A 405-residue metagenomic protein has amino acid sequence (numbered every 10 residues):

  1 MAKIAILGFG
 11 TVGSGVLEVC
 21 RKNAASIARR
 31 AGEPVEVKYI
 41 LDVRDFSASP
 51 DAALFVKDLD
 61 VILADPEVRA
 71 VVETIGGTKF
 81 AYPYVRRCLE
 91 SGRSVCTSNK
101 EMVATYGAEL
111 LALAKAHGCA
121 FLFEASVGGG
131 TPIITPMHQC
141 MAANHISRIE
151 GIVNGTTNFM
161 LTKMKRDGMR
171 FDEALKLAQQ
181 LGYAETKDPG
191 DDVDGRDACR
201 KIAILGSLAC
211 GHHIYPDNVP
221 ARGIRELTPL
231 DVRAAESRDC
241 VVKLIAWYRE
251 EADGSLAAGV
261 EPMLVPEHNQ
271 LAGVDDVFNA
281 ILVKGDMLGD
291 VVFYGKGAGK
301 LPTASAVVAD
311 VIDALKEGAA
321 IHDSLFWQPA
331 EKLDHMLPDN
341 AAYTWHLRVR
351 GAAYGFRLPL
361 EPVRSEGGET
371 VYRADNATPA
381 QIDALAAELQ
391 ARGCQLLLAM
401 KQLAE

Functional and structural regions predicted by a protein language model:
M1-S91: N-terminal glycine-/serine-/threonine-rich beta1-alpha1-beta2 phosphate-ribose binding loop of Rossmann-like
L7, T11, G15, V35 (+15 more regions): Conserved active-site and cofactor/substrate-binding residues in soluble primary-metabolism enzymes
F55-V56, E73, C96-S98, F121-E124 (+1 more regions): General beta-strand structural signal in soluble alpha/beta enzymes
V68, K115-D197: Rossmann-like NAD(P)H-binding beta-loop-alpha module
A81-R87, S91, S98-H138: Rossmann-fold NAD(P)-binding glycine/threonine-rich loop
R148-E150, N158-L161, K165, Y183-G190 (+2 more regions): Catalytic, metal-anchored helix/loop core of enzyme active sites in primary metabolism
E173-G273, F278-A280: Substrate-binding/catalytic subdomain of NAD(P)-dependent oxidoreductase enzymes
V311-E405: A conserved regulatory-domain signal marking ACT and ACT-like small-molecule sensing domains and adjacent regulatory
